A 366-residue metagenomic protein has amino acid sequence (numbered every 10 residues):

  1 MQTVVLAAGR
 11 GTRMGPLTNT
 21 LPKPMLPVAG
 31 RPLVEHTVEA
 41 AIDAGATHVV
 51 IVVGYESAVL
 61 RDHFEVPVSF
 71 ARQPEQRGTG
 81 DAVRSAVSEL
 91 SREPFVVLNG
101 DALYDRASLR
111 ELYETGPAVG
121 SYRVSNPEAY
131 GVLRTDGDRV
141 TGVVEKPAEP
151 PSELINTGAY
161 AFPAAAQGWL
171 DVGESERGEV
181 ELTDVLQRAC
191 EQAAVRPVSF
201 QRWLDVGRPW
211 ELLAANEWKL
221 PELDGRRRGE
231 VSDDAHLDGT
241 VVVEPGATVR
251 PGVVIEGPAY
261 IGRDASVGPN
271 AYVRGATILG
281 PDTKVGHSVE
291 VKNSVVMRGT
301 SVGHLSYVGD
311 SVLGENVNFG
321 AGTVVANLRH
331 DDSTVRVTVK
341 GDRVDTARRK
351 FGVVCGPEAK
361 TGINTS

Functional and structural regions predicted by a protein language model:
Q2-V5, R13, L26-P27, R31-N99 (+1 more regions): Conserved N-terminal catalytic core of the sugar/cofactor nucleotidyltransferase
G9, D101, R123, R208: Active-site glycine-centered loops adjacent to acidic/histidine catalytic or metal-binding residues that shape
G11-G15, E128: Short N-terminal binding/cap micro-motifs at the start of the first secondary-structure element
P24, P67-S69, R139, A194-R196: Conserved beta-strand segments of alpha/beta enzyme cores
F95, G158-A159, L204: A residue-level structural signature of the nucleotidyltransferase/glycosyltransferase Rossmann-like core
Y104-R177: Conserved core of the sugar-phosphate nucleotidyltransferase
E176, R188-G275: Extended, small-residue-rich solenoid/repeat segments and analogous flexible loops that form exposed scaffolds
W218-L220, I255-I261, V267-T361, T365: Flexible, glycine/small-residue-enriched loop-and-beta-strand segment within the central core of proteins
